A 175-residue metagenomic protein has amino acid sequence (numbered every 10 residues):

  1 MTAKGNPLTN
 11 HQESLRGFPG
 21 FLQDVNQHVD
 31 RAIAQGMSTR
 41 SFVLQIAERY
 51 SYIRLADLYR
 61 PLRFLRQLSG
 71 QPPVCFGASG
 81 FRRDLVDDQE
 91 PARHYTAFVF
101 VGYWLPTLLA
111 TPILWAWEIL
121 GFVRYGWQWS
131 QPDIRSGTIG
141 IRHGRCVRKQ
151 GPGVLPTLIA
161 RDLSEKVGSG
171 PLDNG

Functional and structural regions predicted by a protein language model:
M1-G175: Intrinsically disordered, low-complexity, mixed-charge
